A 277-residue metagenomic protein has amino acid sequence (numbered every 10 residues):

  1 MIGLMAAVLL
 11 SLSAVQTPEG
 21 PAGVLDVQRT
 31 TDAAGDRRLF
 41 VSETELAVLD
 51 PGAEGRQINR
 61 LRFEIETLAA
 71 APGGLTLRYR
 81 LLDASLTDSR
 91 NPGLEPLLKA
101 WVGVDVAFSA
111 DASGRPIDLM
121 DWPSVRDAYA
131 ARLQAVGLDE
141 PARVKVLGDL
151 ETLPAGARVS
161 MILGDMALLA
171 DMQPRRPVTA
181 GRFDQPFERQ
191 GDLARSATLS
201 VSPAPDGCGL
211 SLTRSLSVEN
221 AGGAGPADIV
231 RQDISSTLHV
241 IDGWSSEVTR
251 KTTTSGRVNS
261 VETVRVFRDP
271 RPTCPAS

Functional and structural regions predicted by a protein language model:
L4-L10: Hydrophobic helical h-region of N-terminal Sec-dependent signal peptides in bacterial secretory/periplasmic proteins
L12-V15: C-terminal segment of classical bacterial N-terminal signal peptides
T17-A110, L168-S277: Acidic, serine/threonine-rich low-complexity disordered tracts
S113-T213: Solvent-exposed helix/loop surface patches that form functional interfaces
